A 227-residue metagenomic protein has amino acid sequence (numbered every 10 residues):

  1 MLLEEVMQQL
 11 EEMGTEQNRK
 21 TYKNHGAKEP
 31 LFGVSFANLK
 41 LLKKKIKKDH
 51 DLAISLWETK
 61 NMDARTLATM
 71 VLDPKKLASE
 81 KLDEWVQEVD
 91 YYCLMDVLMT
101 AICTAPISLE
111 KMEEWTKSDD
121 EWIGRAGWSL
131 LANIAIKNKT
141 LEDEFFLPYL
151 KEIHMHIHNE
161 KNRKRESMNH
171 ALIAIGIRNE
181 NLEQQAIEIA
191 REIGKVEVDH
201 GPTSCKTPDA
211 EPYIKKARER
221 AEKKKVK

Functional and structural regions predicted by a protein language model:
M1-K227: Alpha-helical scaffold domains
